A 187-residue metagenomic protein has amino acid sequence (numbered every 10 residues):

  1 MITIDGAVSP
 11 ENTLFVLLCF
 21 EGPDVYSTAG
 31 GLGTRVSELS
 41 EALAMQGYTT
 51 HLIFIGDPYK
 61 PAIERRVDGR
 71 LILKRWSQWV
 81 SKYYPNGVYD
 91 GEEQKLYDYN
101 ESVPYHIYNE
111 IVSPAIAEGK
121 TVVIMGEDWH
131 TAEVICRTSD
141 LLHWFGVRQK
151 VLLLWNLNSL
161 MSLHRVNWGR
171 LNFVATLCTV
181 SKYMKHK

Functional and structural regions predicted by a protein language model:
M1-L18, A42-V122: A conserved catalytic-core segment of Leloir-type glycosyltransferases
E21-S37: A short, glycine/small-residue-rich beta-strand->loop->alpha-helix junction that serves as a flexible
T50-L52, I124, V151-L153, L177: Hydrophobic/aromatic residues located in beta-strands of well-ordered beta-sheets within soluble catalytic
P58-I63, V134, S162-R165, K185-K187: Short, charged/polar "capping" segments at the starts of alpha-helices and the immediately preceding loops
G126-T131: Short His-centered aromatic/hydrophobic patch
A132-E133, Q149-V166: A short, histidine- and acid-enriched strand-loop-helix "catalytic/donor-clamping" loop that lines the nucleotide-sugar
L142-Q149: Short helix-capping segments at alpha-helix termini
H164-K187: A short, active-site helix/loop in glycosyltransferases that binds the activated sugar's phosphate group
